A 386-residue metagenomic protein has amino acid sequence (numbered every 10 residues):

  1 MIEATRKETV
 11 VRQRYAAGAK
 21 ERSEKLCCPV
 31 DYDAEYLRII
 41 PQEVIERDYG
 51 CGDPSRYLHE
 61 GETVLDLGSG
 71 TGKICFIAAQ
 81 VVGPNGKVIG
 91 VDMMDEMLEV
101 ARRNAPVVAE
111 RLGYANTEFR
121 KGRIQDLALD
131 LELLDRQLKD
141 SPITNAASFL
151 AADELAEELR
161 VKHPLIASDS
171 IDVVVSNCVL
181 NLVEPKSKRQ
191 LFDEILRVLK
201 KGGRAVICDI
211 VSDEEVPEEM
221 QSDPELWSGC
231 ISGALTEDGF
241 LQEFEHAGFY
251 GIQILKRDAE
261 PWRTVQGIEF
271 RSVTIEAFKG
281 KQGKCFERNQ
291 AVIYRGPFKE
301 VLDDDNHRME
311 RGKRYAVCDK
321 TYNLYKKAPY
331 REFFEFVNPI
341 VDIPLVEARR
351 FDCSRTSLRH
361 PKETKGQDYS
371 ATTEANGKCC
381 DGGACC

Functional and structural regions predicted by a protein language model:
V30-T63, I74-V81: Conserved alpha-helix/loop element of class I SAM-dependent methyltransferases that forms part of the SAM/SAH-binding
M94: Conserved SAM/SAH-binding beta-strand->alpha-helix loop
A101-R102: Conserved SAM-binding loop
L131-L138, I143-V174: A short acidic, Gly/Pro-enriched loop at the edge of an enzyme's catalytic core that lines a small-molecule cofactor
R189-R204: A short glycine-rich, Lys/Arg-flanked "PGG" loop and its adjoining helix->strand segment in the class I
V211-I231: Short, glycine-/aromatic-enriched active-site segment of Class I SAM-dependent methyltransferases
G233-G248: Short alpha-helix
A247-C386: C-terminal lobe and adjacent flexible extensions of AdoMet/dcAdoMet transferase-like proteins
